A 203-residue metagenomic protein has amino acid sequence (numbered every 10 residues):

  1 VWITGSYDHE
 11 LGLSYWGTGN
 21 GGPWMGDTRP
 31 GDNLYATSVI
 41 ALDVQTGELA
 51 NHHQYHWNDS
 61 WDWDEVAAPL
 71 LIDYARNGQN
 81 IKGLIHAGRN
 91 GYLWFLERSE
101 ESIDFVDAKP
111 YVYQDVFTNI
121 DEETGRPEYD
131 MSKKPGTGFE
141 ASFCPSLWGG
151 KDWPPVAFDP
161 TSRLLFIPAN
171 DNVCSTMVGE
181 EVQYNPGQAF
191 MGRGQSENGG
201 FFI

Functional and structural regions predicted by a protein language model:
V1-W24, T28, S38, W63-G88 (+2 more regions): Repeat-blade elements of multi-bladed beta-propeller folds
W16, T124, W148-G149: Short glycine-rich loop/turn motifs that provide flexible caps or phosphate-binding loops at active sites
M25-E65, I72-N80, Y92-F143, V173-I203: Extracytoplasmic/lumenal domain signature
L147-G150, S196: A short catalytic or substrate-binding loop motif that flags glycine-/basic-rich loops and adjacent residues that bind
